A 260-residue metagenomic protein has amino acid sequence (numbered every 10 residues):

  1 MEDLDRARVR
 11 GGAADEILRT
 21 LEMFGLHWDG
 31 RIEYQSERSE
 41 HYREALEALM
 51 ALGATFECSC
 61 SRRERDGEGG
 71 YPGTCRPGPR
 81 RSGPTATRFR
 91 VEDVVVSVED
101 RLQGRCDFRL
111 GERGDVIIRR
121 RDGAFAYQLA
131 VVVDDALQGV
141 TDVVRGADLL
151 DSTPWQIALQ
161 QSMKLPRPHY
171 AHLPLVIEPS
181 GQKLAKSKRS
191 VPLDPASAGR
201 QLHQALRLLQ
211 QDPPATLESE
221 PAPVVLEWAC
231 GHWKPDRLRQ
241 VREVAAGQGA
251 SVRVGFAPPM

Functional and structural regions predicted by a protein language model:
M1-G70, A147-D148, S152-L165, L217-V224 (+1 more regions): N-terminal Rossmann-like or analogous alpha/beta NTP/dinucleotide-binding catalytic cores that position adenine
G11-A13, S39, R43-E44, E178 (+4 more regions): Charge-rich, low-complexity amphipathic helices in intrinsically disordered tails/linkers adjacent to domains
I17-T20, T85-R88, P192-M260: Polyanion-binding catalytic cores of nucleic-acid enzymes and NTP/SAM-utilizing transferases
S36-R43, L129, V133, L173 (+1 more regions): Noncatalytic linker/hinge segments flanking ATPase motor cores
E57, R62-P195, P213, A246-M260: Active-site cores that bind ATP or allylic diphosphates and position pyrophosphate for catalysis
